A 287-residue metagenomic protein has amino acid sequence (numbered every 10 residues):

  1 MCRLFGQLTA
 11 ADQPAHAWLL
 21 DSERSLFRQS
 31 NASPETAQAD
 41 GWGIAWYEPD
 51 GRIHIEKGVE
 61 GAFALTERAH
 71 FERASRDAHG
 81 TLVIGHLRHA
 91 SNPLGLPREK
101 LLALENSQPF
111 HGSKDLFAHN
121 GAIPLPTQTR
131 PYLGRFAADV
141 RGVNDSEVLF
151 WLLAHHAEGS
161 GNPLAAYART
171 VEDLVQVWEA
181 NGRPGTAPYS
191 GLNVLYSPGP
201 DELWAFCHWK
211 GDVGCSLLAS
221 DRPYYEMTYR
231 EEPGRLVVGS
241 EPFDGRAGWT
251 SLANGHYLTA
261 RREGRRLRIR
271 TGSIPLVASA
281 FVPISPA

Functional and structural regions predicted by a protein language model:
M1-A64, K210-C215, R222, G255-T259 (+1 more regions): Extreme N-terminus nucleophile/cap motif
C2, D115-L125: Conserved beta-strand-loop-short alpha-helix elements that form and flank the Mn2+/Mg2+-coordinating active site
R28, V59-R73, L87-S113, P131-R135: Short acidic (Asp/Glu) patches
A32, L82, P163-W209: Catalytic core of PPM/PP2C metal-dependent serine/threonine phosphatase domains
I44, G121, L149: Residue-level signal for inorganic ion chemistry
P126, P131-Y132, F136-E158: Glycine-rich phosphate-binding loop plus the immediately following alpha-helix
S216-Y257, R261: A conserved acidic, glycine/proline-rich C-terminal tail/linker
